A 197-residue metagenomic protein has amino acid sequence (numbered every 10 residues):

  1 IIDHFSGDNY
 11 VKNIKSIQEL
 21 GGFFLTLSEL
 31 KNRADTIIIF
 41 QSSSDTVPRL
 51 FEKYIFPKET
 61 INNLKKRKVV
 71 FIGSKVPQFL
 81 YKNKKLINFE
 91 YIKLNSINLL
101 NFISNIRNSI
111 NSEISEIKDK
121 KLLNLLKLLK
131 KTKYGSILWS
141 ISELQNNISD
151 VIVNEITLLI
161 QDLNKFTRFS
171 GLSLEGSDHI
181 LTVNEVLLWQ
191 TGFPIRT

Functional and structural regions predicted by a protein language model:
I1, E29-T36, L122-S136, L163: Glycine-rich phosphate/diphosphate-binding loops that line cofactor/substrate pockets in enzymes
I1-N32, N164-T197: Anionic-ligand anchoring segments at beta-strand to alpha-helix junctions in alpha/beta enzyme folds, i.e., glycine
D3-I117: Glycine-rich, acidic loop regions that bind phosphate or pyrophosphate groups
I39-S44, I72-K75, L138-E143, L174-D178: Structural motif
K53-K66, N124-T132, E155, D162: Catalytic-core regions built around general acid/base machinery
I97, N101, K120, D150-L158: Conserved active-site and cofactor/substrate-binding residues in soluble primary-metabolism enzymes
I110-D150: A charged, amphipathic alpha-helical module
T132-I137, S149-I156, I160-F169: ATP/pyrophosphate-binding catalytic subdomain of soluble kinases
